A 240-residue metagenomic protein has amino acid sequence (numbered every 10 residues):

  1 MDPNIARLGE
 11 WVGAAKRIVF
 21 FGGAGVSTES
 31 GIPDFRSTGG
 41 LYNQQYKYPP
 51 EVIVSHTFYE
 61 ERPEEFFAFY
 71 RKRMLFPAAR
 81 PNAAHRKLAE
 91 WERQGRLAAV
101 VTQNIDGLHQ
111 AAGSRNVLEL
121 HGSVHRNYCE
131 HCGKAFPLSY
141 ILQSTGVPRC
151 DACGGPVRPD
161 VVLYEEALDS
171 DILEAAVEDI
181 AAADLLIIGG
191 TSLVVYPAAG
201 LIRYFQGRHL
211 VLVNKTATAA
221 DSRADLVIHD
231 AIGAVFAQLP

Functional and structural regions predicted by a protein language model:
M1-P240: Conserved catalytic core of sirtuin-type NAD+-dependent deacylases
